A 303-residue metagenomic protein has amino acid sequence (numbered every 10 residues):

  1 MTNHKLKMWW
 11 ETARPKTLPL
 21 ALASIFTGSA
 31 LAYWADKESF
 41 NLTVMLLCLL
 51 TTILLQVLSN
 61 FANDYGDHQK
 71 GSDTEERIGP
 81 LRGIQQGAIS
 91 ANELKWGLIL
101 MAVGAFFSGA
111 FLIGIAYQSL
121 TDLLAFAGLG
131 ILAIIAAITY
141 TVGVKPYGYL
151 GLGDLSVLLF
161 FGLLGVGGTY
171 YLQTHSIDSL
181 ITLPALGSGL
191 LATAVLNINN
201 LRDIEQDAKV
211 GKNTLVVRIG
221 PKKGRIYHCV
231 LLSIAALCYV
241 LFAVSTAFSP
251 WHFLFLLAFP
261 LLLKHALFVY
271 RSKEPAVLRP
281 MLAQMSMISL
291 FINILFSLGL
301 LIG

Functional and structural regions predicted by a protein language model:
M1-T43, L47, K145, L150 (+1 more regions): Topogenic membrane-insertion module of multi-pass membrane proteins
T2-L6, Y65-I89, L196-P221, A266-A276: Cytosolic, membrane-interface loops and tails of multi-pass inner-membrane proteins
L22-G28, L155-Y170, V217-P221, L282-F296: Small-residue-rich segments of transmembrane alpha-helices in multi-pass membrane proteins, especially helix faces
T27, K37-A62, A125-I138, D178-I198: Membrane-embedded alpha-helical segments that form the functional core of polytopic membrane enzymes, especially those
E76-A116, L215-F248, M287, I292: Multi-pass membrane catalytic core of lipid/isoprenoid biosynthesis enzymes
P80-S176: Intramembrane alpha-helical segments
V157-I204, K222: Functional transmembrane core segments of multi-pass inner-membrane proteins
V244-G303: Extended hydrophobic alpha-helices typical of membrane-associated regions
